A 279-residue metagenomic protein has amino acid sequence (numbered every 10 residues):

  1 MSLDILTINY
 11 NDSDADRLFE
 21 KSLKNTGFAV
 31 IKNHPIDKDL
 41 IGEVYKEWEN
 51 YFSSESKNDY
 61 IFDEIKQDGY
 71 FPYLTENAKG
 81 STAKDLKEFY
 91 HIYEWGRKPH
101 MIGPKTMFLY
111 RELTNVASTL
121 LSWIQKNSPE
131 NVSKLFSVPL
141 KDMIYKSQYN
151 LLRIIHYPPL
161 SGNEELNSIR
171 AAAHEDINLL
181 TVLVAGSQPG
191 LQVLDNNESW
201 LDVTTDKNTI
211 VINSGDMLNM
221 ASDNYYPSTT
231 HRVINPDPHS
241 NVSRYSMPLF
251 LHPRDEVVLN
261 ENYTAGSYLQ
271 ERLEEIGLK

Functional and structural regions predicted by a protein language model:
M1-K279: Peripheral, non-catalytic segments flanking oxidoreductase cores
